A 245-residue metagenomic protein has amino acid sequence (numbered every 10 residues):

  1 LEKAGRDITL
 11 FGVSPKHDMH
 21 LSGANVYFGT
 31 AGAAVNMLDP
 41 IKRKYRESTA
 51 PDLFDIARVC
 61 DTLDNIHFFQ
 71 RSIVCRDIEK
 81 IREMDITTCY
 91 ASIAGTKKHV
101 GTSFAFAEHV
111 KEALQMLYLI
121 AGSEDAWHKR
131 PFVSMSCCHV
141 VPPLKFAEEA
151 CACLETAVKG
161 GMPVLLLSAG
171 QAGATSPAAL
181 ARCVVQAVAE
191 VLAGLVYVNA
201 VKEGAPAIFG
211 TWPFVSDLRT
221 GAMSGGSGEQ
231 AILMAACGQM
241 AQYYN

Functional and structural regions predicted by a protein language model:
L1-R43: Glycine-rich, N-terminal phosphate-binding loop and its surrounding beta-alpha-beta segment
S48-N245: Helix-rich catalytic cores of soluble enzyme domains
